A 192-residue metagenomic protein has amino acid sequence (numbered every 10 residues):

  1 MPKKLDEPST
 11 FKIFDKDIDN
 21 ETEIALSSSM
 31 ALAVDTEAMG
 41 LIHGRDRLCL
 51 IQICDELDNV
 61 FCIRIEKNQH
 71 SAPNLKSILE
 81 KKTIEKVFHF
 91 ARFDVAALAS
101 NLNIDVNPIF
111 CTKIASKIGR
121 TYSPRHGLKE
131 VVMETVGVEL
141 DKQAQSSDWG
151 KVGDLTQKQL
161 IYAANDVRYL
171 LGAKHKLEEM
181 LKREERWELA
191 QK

Functional and structural regions predicted by a protein language model:
M1-E130: Conserved RNase H-like, two-metal-ion catalytic cores of nucleic-acid enzymes
I84, I114-K117, D154, G172-E178: A broad detector of the eukaryotic-type serine/threonine protein kinase catalytic domain
I84, V136-V138, R186: Short aromatic/hydrophobic-glycine micro-motifs
A96-A99, K129-M133, R168-H175: A broadly conserved amphipathic alpha-helix scaffold signal in soluble, globular proteins
N103, G119-S123, V136-L140, G172-K182: Hydrophobic/aromatic-lined pockets within catalytic cores
F110-A115, K142-V152, R183-Q191: Short, surface-exposed recognition loops or helix-turn segments adjacent to catalytic cores
E130-K158: A short, charged helix-loop
T156-K192: Mixed-charge, glycine-rich, non-catalytic linkers/tails in nucleic-acid processing enzymes
